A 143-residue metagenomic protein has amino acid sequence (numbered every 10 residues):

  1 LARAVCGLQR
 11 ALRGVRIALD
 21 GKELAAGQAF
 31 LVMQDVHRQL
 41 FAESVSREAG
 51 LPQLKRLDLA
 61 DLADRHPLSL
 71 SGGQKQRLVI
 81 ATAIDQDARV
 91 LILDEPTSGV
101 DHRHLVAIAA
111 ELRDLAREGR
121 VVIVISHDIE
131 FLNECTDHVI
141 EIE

Functional and structural regions predicted by a protein language model:
G50-L62: Conserved ABC ATPase "signature" region
H66-L70: Conserved ABC ATPase signature
I80: Hydrophobic anchor residue at the start of the ABC signature
L91-D94: Catalytic Walker B motif of ABC-type/P-loop ATPase nucleotide-binding domains
T97-S98: Short loop immediately C-terminal to the Walker-B catalytic DE motif in ABC-type ATPase nucleotide-binding domains
H102-H104: Helix N-cap at the start of a conserved alpha-helix in ABC-type nucleotide-binding domains
S126-H127: H-loop/switch region of ABC-family ATPase nucleotide-binding domains
